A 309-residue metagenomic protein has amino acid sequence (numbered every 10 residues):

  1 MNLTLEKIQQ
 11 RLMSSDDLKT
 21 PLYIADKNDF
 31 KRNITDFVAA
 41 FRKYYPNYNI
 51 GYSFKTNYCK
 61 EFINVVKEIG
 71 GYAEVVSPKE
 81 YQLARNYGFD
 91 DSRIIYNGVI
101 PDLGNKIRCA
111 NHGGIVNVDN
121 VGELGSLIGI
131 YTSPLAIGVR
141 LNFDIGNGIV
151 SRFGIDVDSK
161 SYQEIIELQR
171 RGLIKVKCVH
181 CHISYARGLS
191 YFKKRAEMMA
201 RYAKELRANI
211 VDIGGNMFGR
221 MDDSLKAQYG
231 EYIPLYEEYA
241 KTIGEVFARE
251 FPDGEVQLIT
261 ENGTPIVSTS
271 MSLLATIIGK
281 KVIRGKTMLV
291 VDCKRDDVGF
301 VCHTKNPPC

Functional and structural regions predicted by a protein language model:
M1-L135, R170-K175: A charged N-terminal "starter" segment
L12, T242, A248, D253-C309: Charged (often Lys/Glu-rich) extended helix/loop segments that serve as interaction or gating elements
F30, K55, S77, C109 (+5 more regions): Conserved, mostly hydrophobic/aromatic
N33, F37, A84, D158-I174 (+1 more regions): Structured alpha-helical segments in the cores of large, soluble enzyme domains
C59, E80-Q82, D102-N105, L141-S151 (+2 more regions): Conserved radical SAM core fold
V76-K79, N97-P101, P134-I145, K177 (+2 more regions): Non-cysteine beta-strand/loop elements that form the S-adenosyl-L-methionine
I115-S126, N147-K160, I183-E197, P234 (+2 more regions): Active-site glycine- and acidic-residue-rich loops that bind and position anionic ligands or nucleotide-like cofactors
I183-S184, V211-M221, N262-T264: Glycine-rich beta-strand-to-loop/alpha-helix junction loops that act as flexible
